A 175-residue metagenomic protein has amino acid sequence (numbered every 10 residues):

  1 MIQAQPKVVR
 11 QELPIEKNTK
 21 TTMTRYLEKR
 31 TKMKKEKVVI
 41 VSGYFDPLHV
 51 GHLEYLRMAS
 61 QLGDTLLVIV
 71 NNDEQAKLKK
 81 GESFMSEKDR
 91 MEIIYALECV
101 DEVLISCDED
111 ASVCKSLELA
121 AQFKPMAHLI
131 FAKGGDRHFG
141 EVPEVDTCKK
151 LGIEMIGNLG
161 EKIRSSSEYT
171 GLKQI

Functional and structural regions predicted by a protein language model:
A4-I175: Nucleotidyltransferase catalytic core that binds NTPs
